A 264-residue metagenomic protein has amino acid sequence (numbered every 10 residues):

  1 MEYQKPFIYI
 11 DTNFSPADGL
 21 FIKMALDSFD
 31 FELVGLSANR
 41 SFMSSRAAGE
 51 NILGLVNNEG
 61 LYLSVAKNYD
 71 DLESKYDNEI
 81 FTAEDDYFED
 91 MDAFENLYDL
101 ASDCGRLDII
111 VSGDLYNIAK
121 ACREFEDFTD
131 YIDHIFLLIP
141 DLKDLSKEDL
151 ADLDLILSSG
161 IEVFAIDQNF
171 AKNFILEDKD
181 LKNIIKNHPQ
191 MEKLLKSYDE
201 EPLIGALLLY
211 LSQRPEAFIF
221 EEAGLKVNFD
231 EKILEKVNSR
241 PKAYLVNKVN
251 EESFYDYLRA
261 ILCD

Functional and structural regions predicted by a protein language model:
M1-D264: N-terminal acidic, glycine/proline-rich low-complexity segments
